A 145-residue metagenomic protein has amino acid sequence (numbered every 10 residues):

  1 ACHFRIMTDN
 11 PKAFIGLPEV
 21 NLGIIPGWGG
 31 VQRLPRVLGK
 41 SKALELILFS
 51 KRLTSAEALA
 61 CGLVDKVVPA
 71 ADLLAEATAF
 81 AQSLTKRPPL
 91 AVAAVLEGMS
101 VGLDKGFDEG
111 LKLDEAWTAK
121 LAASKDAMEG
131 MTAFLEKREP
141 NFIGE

Functional and structural regions predicted by a protein language model:
A1-I47, C61, E76, F80: CoA-thioester-processing core
F4-I6, E45-K51, E57, K66 (+1 more regions): Well-ordered beta-strand positions
I6-A13, V64-K112, A119-K125, N141-E145: C-terminal long alpha-helix characteristic of the crotonase
G30-R33, K42, A91-A94, D114-W117 (+1 more regions): Hydrophobic alpha-helical segments typical of transmembrane helices and their membrane-interface/capping positions
L34, A58, V95, F134: Terminal peptide-recognition signature
S41-L44, L53-A60, P88-A93: Short, structured loop/turn "capping" segments at alpha-beta junctions
F49-R52, K125-E129: Short acidic-aromatic low-complexity motifs
E129-G144: K/E-rich alpha-helical interaction surfaces of small helical-bundle regulatory domains
